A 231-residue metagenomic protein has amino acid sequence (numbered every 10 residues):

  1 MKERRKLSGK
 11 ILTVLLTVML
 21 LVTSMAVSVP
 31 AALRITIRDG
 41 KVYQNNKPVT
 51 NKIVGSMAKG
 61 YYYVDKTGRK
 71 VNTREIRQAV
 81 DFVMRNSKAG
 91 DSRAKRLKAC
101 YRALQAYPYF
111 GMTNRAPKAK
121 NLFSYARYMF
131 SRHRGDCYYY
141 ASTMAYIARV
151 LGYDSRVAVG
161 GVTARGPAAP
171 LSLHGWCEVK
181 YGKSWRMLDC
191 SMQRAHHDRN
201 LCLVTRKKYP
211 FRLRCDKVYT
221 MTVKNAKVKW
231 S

Functional and structural regions predicted by a protein language model:
M1-L33, Y43, C100, C137 (+4 more regions): Gram-positive cell-envelope targeting signals
S8-L12, L21-R77, A168-G175, G182 (+3 more regions): Extracellular adhesion/carbohydrate-binding repeat motifs centered on closely spaced tryptophans
E75-M129: Secondary-structure boundary elements
R102-A106, F110-N114, F130-H133, A168-L173 (+2 more regions): Repeated polar recognition positions within modular binding domains
Y125-Y139: Periplasmic OmpA-like peptidoglycan-binding domain that tethers envelope proteins to the cell wall
Y140-Y209: Hydrophobic/aromatic-rich core segments of domains that either
L203-S231: Low-complexity, Gly/Ser/Thr/Pro-rich intrinsically disordered linker/tail segments
